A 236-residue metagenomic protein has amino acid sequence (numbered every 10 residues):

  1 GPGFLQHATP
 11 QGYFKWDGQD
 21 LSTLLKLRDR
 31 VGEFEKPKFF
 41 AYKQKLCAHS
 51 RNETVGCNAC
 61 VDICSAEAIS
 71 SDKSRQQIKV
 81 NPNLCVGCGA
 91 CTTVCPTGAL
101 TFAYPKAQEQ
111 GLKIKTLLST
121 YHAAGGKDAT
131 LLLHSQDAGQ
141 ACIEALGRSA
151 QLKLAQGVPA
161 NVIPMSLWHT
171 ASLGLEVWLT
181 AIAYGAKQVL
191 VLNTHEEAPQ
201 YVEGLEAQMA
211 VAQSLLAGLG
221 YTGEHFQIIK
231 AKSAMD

Functional and structural regions predicted by a protein language model:
G1, K73, L192-H195: Glycine-rich, histidine-containing beta strand-loop boundary motifs that form or position
G1-I63, E67, D128, L133-E144 (+2 more regions): Ferredoxin-type iron-sulfur electron-transfer modules and their immediate structural context
G3, E176-Y184, S214: Short, hydrophobic/amphipathic alpha-helical patches that form generic packing surfaces within helical domains
S22-R28, K45, H49, L84-V177 (+1 more regions): Flanking helices and flexible, charged tails adjoining ferredoxin-like Fe-S electron-transfer domains in multi-subunit
V55-K79, V86, A90-Q108: Iron-sulfur cluster-binding cysteine motifs and their immediate structural context in ferredoxin-like electron-transfer
T116-S119, E203-Q208: Short low-complexity, flexible loop/linker segments enriched in glycine and/or proline with clustered acidic
V158-I163, A186-V189, T194, V211-K230: Long C-terminal interaction/binding lobes of large macromolecular proteins
S172, T180, V189-E197: C-terminal low-complexity, glycine/proline- and small-hydrophobic-enriched intrinsically disordered tails that act as
